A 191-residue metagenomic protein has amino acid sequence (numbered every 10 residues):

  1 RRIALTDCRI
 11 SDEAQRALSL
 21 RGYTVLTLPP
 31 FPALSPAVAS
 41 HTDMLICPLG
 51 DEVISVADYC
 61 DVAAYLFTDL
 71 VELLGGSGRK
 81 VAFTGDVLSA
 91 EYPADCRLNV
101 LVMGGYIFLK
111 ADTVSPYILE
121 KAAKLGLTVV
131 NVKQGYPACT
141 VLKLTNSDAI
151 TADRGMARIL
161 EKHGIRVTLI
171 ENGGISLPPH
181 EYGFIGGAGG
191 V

Functional and structural regions predicted by a protein language model:
R1-V191: Histidine/cysteine-enriched polar flanking segments
